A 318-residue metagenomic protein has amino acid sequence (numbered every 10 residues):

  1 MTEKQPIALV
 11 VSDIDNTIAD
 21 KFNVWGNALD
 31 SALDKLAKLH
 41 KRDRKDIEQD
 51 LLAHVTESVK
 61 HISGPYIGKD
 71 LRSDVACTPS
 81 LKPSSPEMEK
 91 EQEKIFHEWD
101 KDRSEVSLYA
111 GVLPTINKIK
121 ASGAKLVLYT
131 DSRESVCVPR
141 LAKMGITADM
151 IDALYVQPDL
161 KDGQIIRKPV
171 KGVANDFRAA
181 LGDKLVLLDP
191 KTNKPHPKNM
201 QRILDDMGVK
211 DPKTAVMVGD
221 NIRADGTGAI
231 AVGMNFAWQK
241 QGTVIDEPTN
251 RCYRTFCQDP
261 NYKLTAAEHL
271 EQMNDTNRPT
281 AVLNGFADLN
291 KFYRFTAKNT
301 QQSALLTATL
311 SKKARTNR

Functional and structural regions predicted by a protein language model:
T2-A53: Active-site neighborhood of HAD-like aspartate-dependent phosphohydrolases
T2-V10, L113, N117, Y129 (+1 more regions): Asp-based, Mg2+/Mn2+-dependent phosphohydrolase catalytic module
W25, L29, L108, H196: Conserved donor sugar-nucleotide recognition element shared by glycan-biosynthetic enzymes
G26-D34, G68-S73, E134, V138: An amphipathic alpha-helix signature
A37-H54, S80-K94, T147-I151, P212-K213: Short, surface-exposed acidic
R42, A124, M234: Short glycine/serine/threonine/alanine-rich loop segments
L52-K101, K118: A metal-dependent, Asp-based hydrolase signature
G68, H97-A142: Short, acidic loop-to-helix structural element flanking the phosphoryl-transfer center in phosphate-processing enzymes
